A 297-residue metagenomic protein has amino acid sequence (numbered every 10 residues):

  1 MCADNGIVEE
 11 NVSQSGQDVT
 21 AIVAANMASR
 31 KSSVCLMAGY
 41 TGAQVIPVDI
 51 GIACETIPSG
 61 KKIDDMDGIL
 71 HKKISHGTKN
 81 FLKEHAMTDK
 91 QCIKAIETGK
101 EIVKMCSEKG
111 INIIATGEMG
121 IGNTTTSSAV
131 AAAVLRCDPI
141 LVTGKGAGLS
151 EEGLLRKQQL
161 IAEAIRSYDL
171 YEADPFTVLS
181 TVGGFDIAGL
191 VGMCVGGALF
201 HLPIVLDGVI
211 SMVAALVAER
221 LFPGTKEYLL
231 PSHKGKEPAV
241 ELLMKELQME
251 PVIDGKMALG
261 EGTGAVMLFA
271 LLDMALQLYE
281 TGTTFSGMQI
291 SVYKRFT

Functional and structural regions predicted by a protein language model:
M1-T297: N-terminal loops that bind phosphate or other acidic moieties and the adjacent beta-alpha structural core
